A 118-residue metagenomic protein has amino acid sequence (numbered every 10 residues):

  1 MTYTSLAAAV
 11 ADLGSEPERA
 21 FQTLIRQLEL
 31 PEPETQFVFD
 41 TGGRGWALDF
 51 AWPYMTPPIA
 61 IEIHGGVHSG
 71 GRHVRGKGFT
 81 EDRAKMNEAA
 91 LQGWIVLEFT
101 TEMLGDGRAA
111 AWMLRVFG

Functional and structural regions predicted by a protein language model:
M1-G118: Nucleic-acid endo/exonuclease domains
